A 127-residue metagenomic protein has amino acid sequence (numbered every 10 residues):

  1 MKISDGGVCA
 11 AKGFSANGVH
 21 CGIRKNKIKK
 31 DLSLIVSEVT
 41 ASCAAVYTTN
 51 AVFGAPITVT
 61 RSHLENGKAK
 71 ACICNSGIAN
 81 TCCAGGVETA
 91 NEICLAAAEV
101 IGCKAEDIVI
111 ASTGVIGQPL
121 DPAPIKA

Functional and structural regions predicted by a protein language model:
M1-T48: N-terminal amphipathic/basic leader segments beginning at the initiator methionine
I28-L32, F53-G54, N66-A71, C103-D107: Short coil/turn connectors at secondary-structure junctions
I35-G67: Active-site-flanking structural segment that lines cofactor/substrate pockets
I35-V36, I73-N75, I110-A111: Short beta-strand segments
V39, S62, G77-A79, T113-V115: Short, ordered loop/turn segments at secondary-structure junctions
V46, A84-V87, P119-P124: Short acidic, glycine/serine/threonine-rich loops at helix termini
I73-G102: Alpha-helical support elements that line or immediately flank enzyme active sites and cofactor-binding pockets
N91-E92, A96-A127: Glycine-rich, mobile lid/loop segments that gate access to catalytic sites or pores
